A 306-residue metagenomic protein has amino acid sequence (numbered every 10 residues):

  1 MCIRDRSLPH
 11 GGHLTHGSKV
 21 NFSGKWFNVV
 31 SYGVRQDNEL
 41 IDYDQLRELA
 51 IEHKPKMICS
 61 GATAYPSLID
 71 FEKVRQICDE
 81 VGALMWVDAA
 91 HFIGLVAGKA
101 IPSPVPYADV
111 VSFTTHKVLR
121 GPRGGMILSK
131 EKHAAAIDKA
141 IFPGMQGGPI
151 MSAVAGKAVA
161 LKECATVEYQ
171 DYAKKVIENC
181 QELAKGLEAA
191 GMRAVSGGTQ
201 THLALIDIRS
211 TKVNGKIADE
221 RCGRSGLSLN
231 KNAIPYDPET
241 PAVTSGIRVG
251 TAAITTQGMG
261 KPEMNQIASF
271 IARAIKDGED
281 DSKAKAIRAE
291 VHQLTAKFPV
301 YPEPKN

Functional and structural regions predicted by a protein language model:
R4-G191: Conserved PLP-enzyme active-site core in the AAT-like
R35-N38, E163-A165, S210-K212, A253-G258 (+1 more regions): A generic structural motif
P55, A134-K139, G156-A165, G197-A204 (+2 more regions): Short acidic (Asp/Glu) and glycine-rich catalytic loops that position anionic groups and cofactors
I77, E182-A190, I217-S225, A268-F270 (+1 more regions): Generic non-transmembrane alpha-helical segments
G148-M151, E168-K175, L187, G191-G198 (+2 more regions): Flexible, glycine/charged-enriched surface loops at secondary-structure junctions
N179, P241-N306: PLP-dependent enzyme catalytic core of the Aspartate aminotransferase-like
R193-G258: Conserved PLP-binding catalytic core of the aspartate aminotransferase-like
